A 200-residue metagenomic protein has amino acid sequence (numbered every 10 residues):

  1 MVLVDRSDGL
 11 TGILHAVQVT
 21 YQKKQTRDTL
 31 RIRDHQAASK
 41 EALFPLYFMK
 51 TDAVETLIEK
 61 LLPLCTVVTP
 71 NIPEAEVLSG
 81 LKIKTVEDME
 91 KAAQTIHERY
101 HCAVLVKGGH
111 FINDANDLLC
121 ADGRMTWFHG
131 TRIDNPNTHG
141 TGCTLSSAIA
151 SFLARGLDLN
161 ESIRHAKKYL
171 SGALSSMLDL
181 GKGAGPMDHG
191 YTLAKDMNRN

Functional and structural regions predicted by a protein language model:
M1-S39: Acidic, small/polar-enriched beta strand-loop surface segments
R27, R33, A38-K60: Glycine/small-residue-rich loop that forms an oxyanion/phosphate-binding "nest" at active or ligand-binding sites
F48-M125: Conserved phosphate/ATP/ADP-binding segment of small-molecule kinases
E74, G109-I112, R132-D134, K167-L170: Glycine-rich beta-alpha junction loops
E76-V77, N135-L159: Short, small-residue alpha-helix embedded
K82-M89, A154-R164: Short, charged, surface-exposed loops that flank catalytic or proteolytic processing sites
G123-D134: Glycine/charged-rich beta-loop-alpha catalytic/anionic-binding loops adjacent to active sites
N160-N200: Charged C-terminal helix
